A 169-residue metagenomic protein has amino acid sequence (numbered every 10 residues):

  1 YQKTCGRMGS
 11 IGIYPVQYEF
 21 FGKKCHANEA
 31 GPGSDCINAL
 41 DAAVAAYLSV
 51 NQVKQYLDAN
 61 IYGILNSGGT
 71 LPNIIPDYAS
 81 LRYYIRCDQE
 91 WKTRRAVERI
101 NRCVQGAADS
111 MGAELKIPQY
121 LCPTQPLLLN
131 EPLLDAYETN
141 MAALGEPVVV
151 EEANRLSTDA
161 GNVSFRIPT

Functional and structural regions predicted by a protein language model:
Y1-D135, T139-M141, E152-G161: Midchain, well-structured core segments that form catalytic/ion-binding scaffolds
A143-V148: Acyltransferase
I167-T169: Substrate-recognition/cap regions that form aromatic- and gly/pro-loop-enriched pockets for small-molecule ligands
